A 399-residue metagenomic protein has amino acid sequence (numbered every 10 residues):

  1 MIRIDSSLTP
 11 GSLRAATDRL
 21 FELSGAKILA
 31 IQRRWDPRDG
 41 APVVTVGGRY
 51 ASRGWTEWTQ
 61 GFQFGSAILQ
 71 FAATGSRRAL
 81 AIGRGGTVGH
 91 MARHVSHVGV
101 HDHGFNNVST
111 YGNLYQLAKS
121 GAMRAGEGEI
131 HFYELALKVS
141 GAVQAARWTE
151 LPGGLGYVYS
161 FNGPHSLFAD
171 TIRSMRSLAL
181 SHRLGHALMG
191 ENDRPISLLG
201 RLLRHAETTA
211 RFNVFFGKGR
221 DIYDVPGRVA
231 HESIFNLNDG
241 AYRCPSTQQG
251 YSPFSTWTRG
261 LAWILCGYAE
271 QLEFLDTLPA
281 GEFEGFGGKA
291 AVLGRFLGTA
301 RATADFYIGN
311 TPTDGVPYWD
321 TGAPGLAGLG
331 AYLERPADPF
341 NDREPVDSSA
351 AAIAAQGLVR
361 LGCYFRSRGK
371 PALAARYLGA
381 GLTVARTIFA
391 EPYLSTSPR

Functional and structural regions predicted by a protein language model:
M1-R399: Glycan-recognition and catalytic cores of secretory/periplasmic carbohydrate-active enzymes
